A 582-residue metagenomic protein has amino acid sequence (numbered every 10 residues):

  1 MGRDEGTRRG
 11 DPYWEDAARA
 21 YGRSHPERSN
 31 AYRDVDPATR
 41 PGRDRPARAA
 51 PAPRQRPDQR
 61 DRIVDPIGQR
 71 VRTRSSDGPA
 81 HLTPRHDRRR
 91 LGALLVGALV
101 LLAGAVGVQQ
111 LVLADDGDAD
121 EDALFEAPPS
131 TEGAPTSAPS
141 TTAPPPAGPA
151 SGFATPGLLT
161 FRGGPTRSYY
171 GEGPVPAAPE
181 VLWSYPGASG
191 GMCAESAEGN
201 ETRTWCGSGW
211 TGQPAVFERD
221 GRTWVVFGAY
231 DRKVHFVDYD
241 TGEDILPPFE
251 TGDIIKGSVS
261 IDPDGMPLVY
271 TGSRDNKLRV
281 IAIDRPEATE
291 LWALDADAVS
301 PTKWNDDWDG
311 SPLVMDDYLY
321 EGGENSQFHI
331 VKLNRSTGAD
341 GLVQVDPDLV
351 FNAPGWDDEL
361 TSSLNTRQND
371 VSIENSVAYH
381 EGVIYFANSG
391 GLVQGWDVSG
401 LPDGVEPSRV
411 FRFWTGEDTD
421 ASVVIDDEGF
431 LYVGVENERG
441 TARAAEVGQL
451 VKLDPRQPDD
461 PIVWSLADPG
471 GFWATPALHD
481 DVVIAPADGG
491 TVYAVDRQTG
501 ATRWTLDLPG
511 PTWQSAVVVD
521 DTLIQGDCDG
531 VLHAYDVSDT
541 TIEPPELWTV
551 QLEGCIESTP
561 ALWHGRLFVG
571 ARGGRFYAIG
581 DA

Functional and structural regions predicted by a protein language model:
M1-S75: N-terminal targeting leaders characterized by basic, low-complexity, disordered sequences that direct proteins
R8, R40, R74, P84 (+3 more regions): N-terminal compositionally biased, intrinsically disordered segments and leader/signal-like regions
D36, R60, R70, A80 (+3 more regions): Low-complexity intrinsically disordered segments
H81-A98: N-terminal export and membrane-targeting signals
L99-V106, T142: Hydrophobic core
A103-T131: C-terminal region of N-terminal signal peptides and the immediate post-cleavage residues of exported proteins
D120, P128, G133-P139, A143-P156 (+4 more regions): Extracytoplasmic/lumenal domain signature
